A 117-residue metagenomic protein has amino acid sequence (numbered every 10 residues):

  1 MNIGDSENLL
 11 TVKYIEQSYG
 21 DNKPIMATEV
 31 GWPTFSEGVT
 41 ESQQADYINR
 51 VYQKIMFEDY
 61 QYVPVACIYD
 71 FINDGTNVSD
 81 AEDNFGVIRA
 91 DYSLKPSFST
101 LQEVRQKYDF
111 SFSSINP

Functional and structural regions predicted by a protein language model:
M1-G38, M56-Y62: Glycoside hydrolase catalytic-domain groove-lining segments
E37-R50, K54-P117: Aromatic-rich peripheral "rim/lid" segments of glycoside hydrolase catalytic domains that contact and position glycan
